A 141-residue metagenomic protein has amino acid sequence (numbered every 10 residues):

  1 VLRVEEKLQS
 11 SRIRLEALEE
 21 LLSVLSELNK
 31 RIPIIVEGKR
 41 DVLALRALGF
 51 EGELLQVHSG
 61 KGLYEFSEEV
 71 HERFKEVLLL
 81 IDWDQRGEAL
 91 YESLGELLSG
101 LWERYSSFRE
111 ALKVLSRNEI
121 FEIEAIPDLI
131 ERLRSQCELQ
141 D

Functional and structural regions predicted by a protein language model:
V1-P33, K39, L43, E65-F66: Phosphate-handling DNA/RNA-contact segment within nucleic-acid enzymes
L2-E5, A47-L48, E53, V57-D141: TOPRIM fold recognition
I32-I34, V77-L78: Generic beta-sheet signal
I34-I35, E88: Short alpha-helix boundary/capping motifs
